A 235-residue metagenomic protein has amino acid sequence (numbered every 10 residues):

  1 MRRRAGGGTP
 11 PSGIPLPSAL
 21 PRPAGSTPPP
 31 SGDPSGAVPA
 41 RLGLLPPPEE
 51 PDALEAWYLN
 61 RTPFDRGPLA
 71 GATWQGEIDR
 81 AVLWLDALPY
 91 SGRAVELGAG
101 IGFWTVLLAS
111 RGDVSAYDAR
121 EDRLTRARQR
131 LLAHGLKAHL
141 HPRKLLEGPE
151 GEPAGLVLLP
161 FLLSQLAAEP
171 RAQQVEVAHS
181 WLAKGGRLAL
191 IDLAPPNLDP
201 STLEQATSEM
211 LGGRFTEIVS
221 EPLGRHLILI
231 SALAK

Functional and structural regions predicted by a protein language model:
R2-G92, G100-H134, P142-P149, A168-E169 (+1 more regions): Class I (Rossmann-like) S-adenosyl-L-methionine-dependent methyltransferase catalytic domain, capturing the SAM-binding
E96: Class I SAM-dependent methyltransferase core
K137: Conserved H-loop
L158: A conserved beta-strand element that flanks and buttresses the S-adenosyl-L-methionine
F161-L162: Short catalytic micro-motifs in class I SAM-dependent methyltransferases
A172-K184: A short glycine-rich, Lys/Arg-flanked "PGG" loop and its adjoining helix->strand segment in the class I
